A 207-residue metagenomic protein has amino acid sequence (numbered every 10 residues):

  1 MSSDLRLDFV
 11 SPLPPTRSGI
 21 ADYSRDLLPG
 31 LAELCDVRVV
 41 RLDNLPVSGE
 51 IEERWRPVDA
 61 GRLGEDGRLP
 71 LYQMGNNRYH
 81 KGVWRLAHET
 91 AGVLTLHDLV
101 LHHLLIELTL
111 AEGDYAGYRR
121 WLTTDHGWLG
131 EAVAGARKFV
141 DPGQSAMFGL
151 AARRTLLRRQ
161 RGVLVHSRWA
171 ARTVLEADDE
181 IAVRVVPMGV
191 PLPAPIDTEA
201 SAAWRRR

Functional and structural regions predicted by a protein language model:
M1-V47, G61-G67, A87-L94, L157-R158 (+2 more regions): N-terminal subdomain of nucleotide-sugar transferases
L45-R56: N-terminal beta-loop-helix "entrance" segment that forms/cooperates in small-molecule cofactor or anionic ligand
Y72-T90, L94-H126: An aromatic- and histidine-rich active-site surface loop
R119-G162: Membrane-proximal helix-turn-helix segments that form the acceptor-binding/catalytic region of lipid-linked
W169, G189: Carbohydrate-associated surface elements
R172-E176, A194: Phosphate- and divalent-cation-binding pockets in alpha/beta enzyme and binding domains that engage nucleotide-derived
V186: Hydrophobic residues at beta-strand termini and immediately following loops that shape nucleotide-binding pockets
P195-R207: A short helix/loop element that forms part of the nucleotide-sugar donor recognition site in Leloir-type
